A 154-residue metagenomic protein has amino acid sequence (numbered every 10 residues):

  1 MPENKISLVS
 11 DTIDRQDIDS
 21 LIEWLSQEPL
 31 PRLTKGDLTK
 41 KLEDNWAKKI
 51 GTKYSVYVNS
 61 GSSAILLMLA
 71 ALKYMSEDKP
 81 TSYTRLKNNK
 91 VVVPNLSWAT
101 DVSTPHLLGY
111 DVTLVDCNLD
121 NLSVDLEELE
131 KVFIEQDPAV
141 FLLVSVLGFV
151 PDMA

Functional and structural regions predicted by a protein language model:
M1-K79, T84: Conserved PLP-binding active-site segment in aminotransferase class I/II-type PLP enzymes
G36-D37, P94-N95, V150: Short alpha-helix boundary/capping motifs
T39-K40, W98, M153: Generic non-transmembrane alpha-helix signal with a bias for helix starts/N-cap capping motifs
E43-D44, V102, A154: Short glycine-/small-residue-rich flexible loop motifs, especially phosphate/cofactor-binding loops
K48-G51, V58-S63, L67-A70, T81-V112 (+2 more regions): Substrate-binding/gating loop at the entrance of the active-site cleft, primarily in PLP-dependent aminotransferase-like
K53, M75, D111, Q136-A139: Secondary-structure boundary/capping positions in well-ordered alpha/beta enzyme cores
D120-A154: Active-site phosphate-binding strand-loop segment of PLP-dependent enzymes
